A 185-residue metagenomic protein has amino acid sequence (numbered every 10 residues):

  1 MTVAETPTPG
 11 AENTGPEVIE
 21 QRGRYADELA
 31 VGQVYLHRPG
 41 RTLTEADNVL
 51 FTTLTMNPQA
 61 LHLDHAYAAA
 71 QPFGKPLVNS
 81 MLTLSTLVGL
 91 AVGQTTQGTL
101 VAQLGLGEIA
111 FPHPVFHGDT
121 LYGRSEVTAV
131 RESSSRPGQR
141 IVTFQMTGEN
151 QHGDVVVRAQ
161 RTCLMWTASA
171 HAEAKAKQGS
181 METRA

Functional and structural regions predicted by a protein language model:
T2-G105, V157, A168-A185: Hot-dog-fold acyl-thioester-processing enzymes
T42, S134, C163: Residue-level detector of flexible, active-site-proximal loop/helix-junction positions within diverse enzyme catalytic
L43, V115, R131, H152 (+1 more regions): Residues that cap or initiate secondary-structure elements
S80, G118, G153: Conserved G/P- and acidic residue-centered "switch" motifs that form tight phosphate/ATP-binding loops in soluble
A102, G107-N150: Hydrophobic beta-sheet segments that form the core/acyl-binding groove of ACP/CoA-dependent acyl-chain-processing
P137, V142-E149, D154-A172: Flexible glycine-rich active-site/ligand-binding loops centered on an Asp-His dyad
